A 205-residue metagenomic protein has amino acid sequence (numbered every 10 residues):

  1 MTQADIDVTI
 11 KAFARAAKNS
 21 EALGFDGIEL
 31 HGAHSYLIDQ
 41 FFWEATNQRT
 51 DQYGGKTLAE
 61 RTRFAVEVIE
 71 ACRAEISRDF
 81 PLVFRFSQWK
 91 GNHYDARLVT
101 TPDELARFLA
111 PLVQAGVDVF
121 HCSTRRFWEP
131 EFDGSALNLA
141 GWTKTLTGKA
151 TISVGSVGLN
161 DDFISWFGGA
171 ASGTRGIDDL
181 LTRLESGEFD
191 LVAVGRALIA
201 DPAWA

Functional and structural regions predicted by a protein language model:
M1-A205: Flavin-dependent oxidoreductase catalytic cores
